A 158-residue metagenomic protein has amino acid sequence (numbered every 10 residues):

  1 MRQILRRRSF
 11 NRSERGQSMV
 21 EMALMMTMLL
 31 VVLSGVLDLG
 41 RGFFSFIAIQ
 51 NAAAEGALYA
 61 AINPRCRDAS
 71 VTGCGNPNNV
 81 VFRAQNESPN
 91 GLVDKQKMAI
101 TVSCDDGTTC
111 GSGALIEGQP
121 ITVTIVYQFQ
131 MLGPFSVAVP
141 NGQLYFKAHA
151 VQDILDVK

Functional and structural regions predicted by a protein language model:
M1-R2, R7, V36, P89 (+3 more regions): Generic N-terminal initiation segments characterized by hydrophobic and/or small/turn-forming residues
R2, Q130-K158: Low-complexity, S/T/G/P-rich flexible repeat/linker segments used as non-globular hinges and stalks within
R2-A84: Alpha-helical assembly-interface signal, strongest on the long, hydrophobic N-terminal helix that forms
E14, I116-G118, Y145: A generic fold-level signal
A23, I116-G118, N141: Transmembrane beta-barrel outer-membrane domains
S45-F46, A84-G91, P134-A138: Intrinsically disordered, low-complexity boundary segments flanking structured domains
N51, E55-V126, D156-K158: Short amphipathic secondary-structure patches
